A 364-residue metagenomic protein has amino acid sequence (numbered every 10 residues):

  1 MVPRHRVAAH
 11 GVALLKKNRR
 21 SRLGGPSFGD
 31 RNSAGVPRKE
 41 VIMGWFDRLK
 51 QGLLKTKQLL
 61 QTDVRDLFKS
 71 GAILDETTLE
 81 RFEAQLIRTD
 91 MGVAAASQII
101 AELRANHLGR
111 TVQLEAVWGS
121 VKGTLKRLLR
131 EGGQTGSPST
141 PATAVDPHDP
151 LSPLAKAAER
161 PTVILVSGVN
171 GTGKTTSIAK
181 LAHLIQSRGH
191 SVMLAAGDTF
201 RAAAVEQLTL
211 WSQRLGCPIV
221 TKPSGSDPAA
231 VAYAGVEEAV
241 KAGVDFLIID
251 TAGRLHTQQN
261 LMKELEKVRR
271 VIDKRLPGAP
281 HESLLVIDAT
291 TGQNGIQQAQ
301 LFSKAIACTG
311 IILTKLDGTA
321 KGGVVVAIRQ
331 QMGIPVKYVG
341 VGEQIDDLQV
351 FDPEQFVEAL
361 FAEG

Functional and structural regions predicted by a protein language model:
K17-R22, P26-I42: Short, Lys/Arg-enriched N-terminal segments with co-localized hydrophobic residues within the first ~10-30 amino acids
R38-T62: N-terminal accessory targeting/assembly segments
K55, L59-T199, A204-S224, A230-I249: Primarily NTPase-proximal linker/entry elements flanking Walker-type ATP/GTP-binding cores
Q207, S224-A242, H256-A362: Conserved catalytic-core segment of NTP-binding enzymes
A252-R254: Short glycine-rich anion-binding loops that position phosphate/pyrophosphate groups of nucleotides and phosphorylated
